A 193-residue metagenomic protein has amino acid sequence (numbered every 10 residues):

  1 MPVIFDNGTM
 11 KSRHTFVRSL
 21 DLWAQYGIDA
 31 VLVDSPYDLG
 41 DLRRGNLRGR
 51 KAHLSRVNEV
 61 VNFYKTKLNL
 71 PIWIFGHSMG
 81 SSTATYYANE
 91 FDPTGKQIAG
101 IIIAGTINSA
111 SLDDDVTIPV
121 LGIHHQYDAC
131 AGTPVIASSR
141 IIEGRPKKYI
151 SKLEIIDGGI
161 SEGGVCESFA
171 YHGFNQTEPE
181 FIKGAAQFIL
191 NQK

Functional and structural regions predicted by a protein language model:
M1-L22: Short, surface-exposed "cap/lid" segments of acyl-processing enzymes
T15-S19, L42-K67: Alpha/beta-hydrolase active-site loop
L20-G40: Conserved alpha/beta-hydrolase
N62-T117: Primarily recognizes the serine-hydrolase "nucleophile elbow" in alpha/beta-hydrolase and SGNH/GDSL folds
V116, G122-H124: Short beta-strand/loop motif that positions the catalytic acidic residue of the alpha/beta-hydrolase fold
H125-A129, G158-G159: Acidic beta-to-alpha connecting loop that harbors the catalytic carboxylate
A129-A137: Conserved alpha/beta-hydrolase "acid-adjacent" motif
Y149-K193: C-terminal catalytic histidine-bearing segment of alpha/beta-hydrolase fold enzymes
